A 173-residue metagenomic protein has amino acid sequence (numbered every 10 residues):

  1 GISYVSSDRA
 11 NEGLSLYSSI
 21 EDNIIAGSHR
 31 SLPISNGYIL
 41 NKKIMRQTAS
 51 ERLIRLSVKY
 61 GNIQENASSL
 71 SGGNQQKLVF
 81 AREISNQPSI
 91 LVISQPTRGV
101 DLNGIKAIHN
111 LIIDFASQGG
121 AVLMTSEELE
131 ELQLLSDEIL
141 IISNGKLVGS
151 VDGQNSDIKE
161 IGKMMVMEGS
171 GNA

Functional and structural regions predicted by a protein language model:
G1-A173: Glycine-rich phosphate-binding loops of nucleotide-dependent enzymes
